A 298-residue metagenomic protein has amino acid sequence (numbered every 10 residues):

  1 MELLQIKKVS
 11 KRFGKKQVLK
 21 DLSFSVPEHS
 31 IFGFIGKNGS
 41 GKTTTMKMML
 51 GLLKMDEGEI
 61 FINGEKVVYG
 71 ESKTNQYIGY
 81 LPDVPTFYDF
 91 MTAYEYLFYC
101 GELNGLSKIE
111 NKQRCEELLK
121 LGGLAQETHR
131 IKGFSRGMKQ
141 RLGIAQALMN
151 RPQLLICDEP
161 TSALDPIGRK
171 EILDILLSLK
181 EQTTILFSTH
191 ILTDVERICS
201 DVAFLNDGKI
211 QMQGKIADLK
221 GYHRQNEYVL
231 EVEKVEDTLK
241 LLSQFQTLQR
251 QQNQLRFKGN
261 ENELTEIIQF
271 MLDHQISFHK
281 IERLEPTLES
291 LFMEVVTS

Functional and structural regions predicted by a protein language model:
M1-S10, S298: ABC-family P-loop ATPase nucleotide-binding domain
L4, K11-N206, M212: ABC transporter nucleotide-binding domains
G39, G79, G105, G123 (+6 more regions): A generic structural signal for secondary-structure junctions that act as hinges or helix/strand caps at the edges
E71, K108, I216, V235 (+1 more regions): Residues at or immediately preceding the N-termini of alpha-helices
N75, L97, K112, E116 (+6 more regions): Generic structural signal for individual residues within well-ordered alpha-helical segments across diverse proteins
I172-K258: ABC transporter nucleotide-binding domain
N226-S298: Short, charged/small-residue-rich alpha-helical element at the C-terminal edge of ABC transporter nucleotide-binding
